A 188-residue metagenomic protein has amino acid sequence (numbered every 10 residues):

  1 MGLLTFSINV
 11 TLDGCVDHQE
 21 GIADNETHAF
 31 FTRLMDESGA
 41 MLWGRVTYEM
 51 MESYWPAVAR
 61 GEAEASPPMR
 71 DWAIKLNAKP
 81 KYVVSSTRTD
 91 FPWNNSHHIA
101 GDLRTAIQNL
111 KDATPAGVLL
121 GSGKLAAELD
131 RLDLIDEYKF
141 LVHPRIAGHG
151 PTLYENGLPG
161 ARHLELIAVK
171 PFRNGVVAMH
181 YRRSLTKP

Functional and structural regions predicted by a protein language model:
M1-P188: Enzymes that bind and transform nitrogen-containing heteroaromatic metabolites
